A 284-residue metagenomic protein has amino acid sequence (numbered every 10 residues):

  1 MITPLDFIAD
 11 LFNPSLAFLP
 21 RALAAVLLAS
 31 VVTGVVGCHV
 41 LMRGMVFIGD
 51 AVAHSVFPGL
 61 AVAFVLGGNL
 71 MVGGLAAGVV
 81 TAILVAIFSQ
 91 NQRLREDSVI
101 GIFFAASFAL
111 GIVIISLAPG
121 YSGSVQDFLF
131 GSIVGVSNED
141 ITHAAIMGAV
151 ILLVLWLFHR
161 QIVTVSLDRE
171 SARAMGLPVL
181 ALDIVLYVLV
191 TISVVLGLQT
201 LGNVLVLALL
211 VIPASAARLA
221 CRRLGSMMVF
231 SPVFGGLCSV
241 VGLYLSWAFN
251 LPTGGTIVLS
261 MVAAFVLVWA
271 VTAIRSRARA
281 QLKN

Functional and structural regions predicted by a protein language model:
M1-V31: Membrane-interfacial amphipathic/re-entrant helices at transmembrane-helix boundaries
T3-S15, G120-V136, Y244-W247: Membrane-interface helix termini and inter-helical loops of multi-pass transporters
A17-V26, S124-L152: Loop-to-helix entry region at the N-terminal start of transmembrane alpha-helices in multi-pass membrane transporters
A22, L70-G78, D97-G101, A144-A145 (+2 more regions): Loop-to-transmembrane alpha-helix initiation sites
A29, I141-P213: Helix-loop-helix "hairpin" substructures at the membrane interface of multi-pass membrane proteins
C38-Y121, A217-V229, S246-N250, T272-I274: Short loop segments and helix-boundary regions at transmembrane helix junctions of multi-pass inner-membrane proteins
V204-G255: Transmembrane alpha-helical segments in multi-pass inner-membrane proteins
L251-N284: Cytosolic-side transmembrane-helix boundaries in multi-pass membrane proteins
